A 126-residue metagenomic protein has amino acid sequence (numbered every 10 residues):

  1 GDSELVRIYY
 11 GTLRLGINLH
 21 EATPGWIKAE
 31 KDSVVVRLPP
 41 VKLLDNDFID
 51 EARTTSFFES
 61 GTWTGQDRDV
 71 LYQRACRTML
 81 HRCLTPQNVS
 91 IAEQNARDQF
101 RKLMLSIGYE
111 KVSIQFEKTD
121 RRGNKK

Functional and structural regions predicted by a protein language model:
G1-K126: Domain-level marker for long, solvent-exposed, non-transmembrane regions
